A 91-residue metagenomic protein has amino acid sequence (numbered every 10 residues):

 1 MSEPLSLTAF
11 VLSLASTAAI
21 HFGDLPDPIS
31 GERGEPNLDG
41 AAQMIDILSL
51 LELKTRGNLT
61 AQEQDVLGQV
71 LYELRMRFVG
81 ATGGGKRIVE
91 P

Functional and structural regions predicted by a protein language model:
M1-D46, A61-P91: N-terminal intrinsically disordered, cationic/polar leader segments that include organellar targeting peptides
E52-K54, N58-A61: Well-ordered alpha/beta subsegment
